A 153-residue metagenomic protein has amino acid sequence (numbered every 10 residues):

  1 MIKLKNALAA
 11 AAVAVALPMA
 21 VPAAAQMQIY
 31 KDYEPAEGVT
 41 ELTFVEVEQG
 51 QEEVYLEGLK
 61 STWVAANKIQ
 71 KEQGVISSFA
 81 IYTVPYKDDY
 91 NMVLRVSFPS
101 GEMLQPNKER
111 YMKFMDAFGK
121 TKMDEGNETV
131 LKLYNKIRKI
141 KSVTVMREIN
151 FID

Functional and structural regions predicted by a protein language model:
M1-V15: Bacterial N-terminal signal peptides that target proteins for export
V15-A24: C-terminal segment of classical bacterial N-terminal signal peptides
Q26-D32, N67-V93: Short, glycine- and small/hydrophobic-rich beta-strand elements in well-ordered beta-sheets
Q26-V54: Immediate post-signal-peptide N-terminus of mature secreted/exported proteins
Q28, I69-S77, S97-T144: An amphipathic, aromatic/His-enriched active-site/gating alpha helix that lines ligand/cofactor pockets
A36, E48, E52-L56, K60 (+3 more regions): Solvent-exposed, acidic/flexible segments
Q51-I76: Short amphipathic alpha-helical segments
I152-D153: Short, solvent-exposed mixed-charge patches
